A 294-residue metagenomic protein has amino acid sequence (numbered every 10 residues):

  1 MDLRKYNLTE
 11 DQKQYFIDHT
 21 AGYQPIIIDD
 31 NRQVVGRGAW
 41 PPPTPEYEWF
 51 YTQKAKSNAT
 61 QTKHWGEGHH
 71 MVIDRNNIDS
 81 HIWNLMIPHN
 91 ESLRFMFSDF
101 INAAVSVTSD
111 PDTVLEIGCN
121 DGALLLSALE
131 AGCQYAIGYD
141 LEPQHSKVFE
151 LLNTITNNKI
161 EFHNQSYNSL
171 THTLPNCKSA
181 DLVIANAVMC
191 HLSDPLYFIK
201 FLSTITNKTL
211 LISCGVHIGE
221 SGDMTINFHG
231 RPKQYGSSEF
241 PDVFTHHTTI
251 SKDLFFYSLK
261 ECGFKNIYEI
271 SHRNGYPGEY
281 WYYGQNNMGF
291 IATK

Functional and structural regions predicted by a protein language model:
H89-D110: Conserved alpha-helix/loop element of class I SAM-dependent methyltransferases that forms part of the SAM/SAH-binding
N120: Conserved glycine-rich SAM-binding loop
S127-N158: Class I SAM-dependent methyltransferase SAM/SAH-binding core
N157-S169: Conserved SAM-binding strand-loop segment of SAM-dependent methyltransferases
L182-S193: A short SAM/SAH-binding and catalytic strip from SAM-dependent methyltransferases
L196-T209: A short glycine-rich, Lys/Arg-flanked "PGG" loop and its adjoining helix->strand segment in the class I
I212-Y235: Conserved class I S-adenosyl-L-methionine
T245-G263: Short alpha-helix
